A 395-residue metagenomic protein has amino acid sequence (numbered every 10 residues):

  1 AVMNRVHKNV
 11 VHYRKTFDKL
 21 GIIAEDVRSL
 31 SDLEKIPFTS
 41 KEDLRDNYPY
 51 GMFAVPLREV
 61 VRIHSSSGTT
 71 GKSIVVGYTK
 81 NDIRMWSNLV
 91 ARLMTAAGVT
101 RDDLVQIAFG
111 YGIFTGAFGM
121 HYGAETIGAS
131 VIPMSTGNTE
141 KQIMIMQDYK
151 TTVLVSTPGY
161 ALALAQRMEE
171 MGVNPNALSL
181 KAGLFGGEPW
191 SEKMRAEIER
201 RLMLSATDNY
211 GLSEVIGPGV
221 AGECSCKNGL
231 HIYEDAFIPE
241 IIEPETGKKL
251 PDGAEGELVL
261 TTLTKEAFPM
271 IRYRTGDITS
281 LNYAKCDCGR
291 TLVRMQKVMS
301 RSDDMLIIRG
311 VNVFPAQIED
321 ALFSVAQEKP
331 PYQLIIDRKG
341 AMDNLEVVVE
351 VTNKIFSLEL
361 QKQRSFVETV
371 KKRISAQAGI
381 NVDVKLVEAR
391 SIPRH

Functional and structural regions predicted by a protein language model:
A1-H7, V11, I127-H395: Active-site glycine/GP-rich loop and adjacent strand/helix microenvironment that borders small-molecule binding pockets
A1-S65, T70-N88, R92-A96, T100-R101 (+5 more regions): Nucleotide 5′-phosphate-binding alpha/beta core
G71-M85, H121-S130, T151-V155: Acidic/glycine-enriched edge-of-secondary-structure segments
R84, Y111-F114, L162: Short, small-residue-enriched loops and turns at beta-alpha junctions that line or gate enzyme active sites
S87-L104, T139-T151: Conserved ATP-dependent adenylate/AMP-binding module captured primarily in the ANL superfamily
A91-R92, F118-Y122, Q166, F185: Contiguous, well-ordered alpha-helical segments that form the cores/surfaces of helical PPI scaffolds
T95-G123, I127, V131: Conserved AMP-binding loop of ANL adenylate-forming enzymes
